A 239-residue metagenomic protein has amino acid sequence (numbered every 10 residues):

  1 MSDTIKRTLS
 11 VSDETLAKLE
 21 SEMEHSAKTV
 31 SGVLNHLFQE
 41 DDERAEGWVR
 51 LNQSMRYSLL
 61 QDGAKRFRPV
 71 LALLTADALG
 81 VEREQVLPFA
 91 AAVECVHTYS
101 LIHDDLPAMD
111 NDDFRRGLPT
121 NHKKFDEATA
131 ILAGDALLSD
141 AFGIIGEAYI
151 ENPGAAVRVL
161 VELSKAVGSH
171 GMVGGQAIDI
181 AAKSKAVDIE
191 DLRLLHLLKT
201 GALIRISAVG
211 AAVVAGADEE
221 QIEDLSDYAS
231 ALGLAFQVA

Functional and structural regions predicted by a protein language model:
M1-D42: N-terminal amphipathic/basic leader segments beginning at the initiator methionine
K28, N35, A45-A239: Mg2+-dependent prenyl diphosphate-binding active-site environment of isoprenoid biosynthetic enzymes
